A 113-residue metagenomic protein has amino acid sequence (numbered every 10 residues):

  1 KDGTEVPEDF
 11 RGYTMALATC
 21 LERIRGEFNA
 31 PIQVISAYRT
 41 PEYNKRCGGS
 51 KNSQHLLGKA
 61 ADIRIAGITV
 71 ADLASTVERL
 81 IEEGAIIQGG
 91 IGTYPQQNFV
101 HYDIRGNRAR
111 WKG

Functional and structural regions predicted by a protein language model:
K1-E8, K45-A60: Short, conserved helix/loop micro-motifs enriched in His/Cys and acidic residues
K1-P31: Active-site acidic/histidine clusters and adjacent loop/turn architecture that either coordinate catalytic ions
E5-P7, I32-Y38, A71-T76: N-terminal start-of-chain detector that recognizes signal peptides and the immediate post-cleavage beginning
G12-M15, R39-N44, E78-E83: A short linear-motif detector with a strong N-terminal bias
Y13, I35-A37, A66: Short His-Asn-centered micro-motif
Y13-C20, A30, Y43, K59 (+2 more regions): Amphipathic alpha-helical interface surfaces
L21-G48: Extended, low-complexity, intrinsically disordered C-terminal regulatory tails of eukaryotic serine/threonine kinases
N52-G113: Catalytic cores and adjacent binding grooves of peptidoglycan-active enzymes
